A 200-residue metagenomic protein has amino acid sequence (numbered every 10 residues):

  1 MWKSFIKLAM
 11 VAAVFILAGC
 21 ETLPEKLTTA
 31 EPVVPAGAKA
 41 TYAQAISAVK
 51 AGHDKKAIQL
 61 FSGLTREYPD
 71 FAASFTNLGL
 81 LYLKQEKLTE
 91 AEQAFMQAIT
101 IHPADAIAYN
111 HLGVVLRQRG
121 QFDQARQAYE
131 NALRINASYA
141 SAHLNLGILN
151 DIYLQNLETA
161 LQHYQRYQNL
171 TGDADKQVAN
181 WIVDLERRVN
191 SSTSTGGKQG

Functional and structural regions predicted by a protein language model:
M1-C20: Sec-dependent bacterial lipoprotein signal peptides
L17-G37: Bacterial Sec signal peptide processing site at the extreme N-terminus
V34-F71, K84: Alpha-helical segment of the N-proximal tetratricopeptide repeat
A38, A72-A73, A106-I107, A140-S141 (+1 more regions): Helix-start (N-cap) detector for alpha-helical repeat units in TPR-like alpha-solenoids, especially tetratricopeptide
V49, T76, L83, N110 (+2 more regions): Position-specific recognition of the canonical hydrophobic site in helix A of tetratricopeptide repeat
A51-G63, K84-Q97, R119-N131, Q155-R166 (+1 more regions): Structural signature of tandem alpha-helical TPR/SEL1-like repeats, specifically the intra-repeat loop/turn
E67, I101, I135, N169-T171: Structural marker of alpha-solenoid helical repeat scaffolds
N77, H111, N145, N180-W181: Canonical tetratricopeptide repeat
